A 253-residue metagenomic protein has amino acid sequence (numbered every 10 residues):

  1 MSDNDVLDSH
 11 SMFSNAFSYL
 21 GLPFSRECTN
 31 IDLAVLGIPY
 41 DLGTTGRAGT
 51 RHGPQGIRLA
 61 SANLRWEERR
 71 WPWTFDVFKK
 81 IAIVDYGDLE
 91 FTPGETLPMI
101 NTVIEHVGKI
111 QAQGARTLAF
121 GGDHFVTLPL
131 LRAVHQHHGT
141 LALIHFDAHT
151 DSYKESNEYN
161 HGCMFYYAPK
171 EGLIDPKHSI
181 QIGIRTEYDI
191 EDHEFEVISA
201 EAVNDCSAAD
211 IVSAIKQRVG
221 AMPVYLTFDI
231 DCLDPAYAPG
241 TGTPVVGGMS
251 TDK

Functional and structural regions predicted by a protein language model:
S2-K253: Conserved alpha-helical scaffold segments that buttress catalytic/binding sites
